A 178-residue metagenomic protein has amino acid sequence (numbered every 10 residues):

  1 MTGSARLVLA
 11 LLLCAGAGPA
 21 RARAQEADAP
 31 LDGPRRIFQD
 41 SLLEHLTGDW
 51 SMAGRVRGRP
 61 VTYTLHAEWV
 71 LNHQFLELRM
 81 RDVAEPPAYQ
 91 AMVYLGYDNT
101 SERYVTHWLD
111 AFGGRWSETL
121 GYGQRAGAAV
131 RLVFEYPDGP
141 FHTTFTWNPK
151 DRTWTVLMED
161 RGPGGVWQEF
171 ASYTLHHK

Functional and structural regions predicted by a protein language model:
M1-V8: Bacterial N-terminal signal peptides that target proteins for export
G3, G16-G18: Residue-identity detector for glycine
R6, R21-R23: Basic polycationic patches enriched in arginine
V8-G16: Bacterial N-terminal signal peptides
R23-K178: Hydrophobic small-molecule pocket/channel-lining residues, especially in calycin-type beta-barrels
